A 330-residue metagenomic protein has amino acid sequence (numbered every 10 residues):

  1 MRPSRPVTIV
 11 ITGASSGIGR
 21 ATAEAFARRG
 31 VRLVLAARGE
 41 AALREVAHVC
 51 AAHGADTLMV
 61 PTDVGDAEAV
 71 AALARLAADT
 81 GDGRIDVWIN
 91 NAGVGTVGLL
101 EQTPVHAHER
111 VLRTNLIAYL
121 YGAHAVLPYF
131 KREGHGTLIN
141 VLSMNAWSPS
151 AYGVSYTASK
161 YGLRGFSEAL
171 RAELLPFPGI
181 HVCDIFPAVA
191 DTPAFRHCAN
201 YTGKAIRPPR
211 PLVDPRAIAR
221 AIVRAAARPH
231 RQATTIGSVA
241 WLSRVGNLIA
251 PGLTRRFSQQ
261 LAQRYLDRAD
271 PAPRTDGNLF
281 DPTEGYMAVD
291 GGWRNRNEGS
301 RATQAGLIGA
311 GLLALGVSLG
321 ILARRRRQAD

Functional and structural regions predicted by a protein language model:
S15-S16: Conserved glycine-rich cofactor-binding loop
V31-E45: Conserved glycine-rich Rossmann-like NAD(P)H-binding loop of the short-chain dehydrogenase/reductase
P61-A72, V105: The beta1-alpha1 cofactor-binding region of Rossmann-like NAD(H)/NADP(H)-dependent oxidoreductases
L99-L100, A107-E109: Substrate-binding pocket helix/loop in short-chain dehydrogenase/reductase
A123, S159: Active-site helix of classical SDR
L175-A269: SDR active-site lid
R301-R327: Hydrophobic alpha-helical topogenic segments used for membrane insertion/localization
